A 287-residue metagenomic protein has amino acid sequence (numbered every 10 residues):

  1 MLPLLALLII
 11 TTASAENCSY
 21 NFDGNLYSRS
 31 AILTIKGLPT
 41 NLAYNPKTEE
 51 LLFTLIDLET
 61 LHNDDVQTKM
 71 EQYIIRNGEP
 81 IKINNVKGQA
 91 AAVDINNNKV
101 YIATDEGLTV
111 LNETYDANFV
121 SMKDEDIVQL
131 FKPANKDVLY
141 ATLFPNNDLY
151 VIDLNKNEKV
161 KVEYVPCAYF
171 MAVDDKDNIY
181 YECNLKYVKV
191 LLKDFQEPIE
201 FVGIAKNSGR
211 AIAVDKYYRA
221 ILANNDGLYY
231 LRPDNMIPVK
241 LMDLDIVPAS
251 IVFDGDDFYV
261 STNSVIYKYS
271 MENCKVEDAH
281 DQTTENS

Functional and structural regions predicted by a protein language model:
E16-L38, N77-G78: A short helix->beta-strand "capping" segment at the edge of beta-propeller domains
A31-G37, I81-K87, F119-E125, V160-P166 (+2 more regions): Surface loop/turn motifs at the tips and blade-to-blade linkers of beta-strand repeat domains
I32-T68, V86-Q89: Beta-strand-rich domains and repeat architectures in extracellular enzymes and scaffolds, especially beta-propellers
G37-A43, N85-N96, E125-A134, P166-D175 (+2 more regions): Repeated scaffold domains used in trafficking and secretory/extracellular systems, primarily beta-propellers
E50-F53, K99-I102, V138-A141, N178-Y181 (+2 more regions): Conserved beta-propeller blade signature
D57-H62, G107-T109, N146-N147, K186-V188 (+2 more regions): Short glycine/acidic-enriched loop and turn motifs that connect beta-strands
I74-E79, L111-D116, I152-N157, L191-Q196 (+2 more regions): Short loop/turn segments that connect beta-strands within beta-propeller blades
D245-S287: Blade-level signature of beta-propeller repeat domains, shared across WD40, Kelch, NHL, RCC1 and BNR/Asp-box propellers
